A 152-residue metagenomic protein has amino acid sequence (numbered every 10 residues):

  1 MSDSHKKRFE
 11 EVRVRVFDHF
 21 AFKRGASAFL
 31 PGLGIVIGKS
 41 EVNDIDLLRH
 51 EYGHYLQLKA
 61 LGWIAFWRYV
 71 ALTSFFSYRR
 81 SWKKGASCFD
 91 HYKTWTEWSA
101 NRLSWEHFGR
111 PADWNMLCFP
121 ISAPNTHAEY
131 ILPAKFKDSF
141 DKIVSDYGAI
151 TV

Functional and structural regions predicted by a protein language model:
S2-A26, F66-V152: Metalloprotease/metallohydrolase-associated module, dominated by Zn2+-dependent proteases
A21, V42-N43, G53, G62-W63 (+1 more regions): Short, solvent-exposed loop/turn segments at secondary-structure junctions
S27-R49, D90-Y92: Short pre-active-site segment immediately N-terminal to the catalytic Zn-binding motif
Y52-A71: Catalytic Zn2+-binding segment of zinc metalloproteases
